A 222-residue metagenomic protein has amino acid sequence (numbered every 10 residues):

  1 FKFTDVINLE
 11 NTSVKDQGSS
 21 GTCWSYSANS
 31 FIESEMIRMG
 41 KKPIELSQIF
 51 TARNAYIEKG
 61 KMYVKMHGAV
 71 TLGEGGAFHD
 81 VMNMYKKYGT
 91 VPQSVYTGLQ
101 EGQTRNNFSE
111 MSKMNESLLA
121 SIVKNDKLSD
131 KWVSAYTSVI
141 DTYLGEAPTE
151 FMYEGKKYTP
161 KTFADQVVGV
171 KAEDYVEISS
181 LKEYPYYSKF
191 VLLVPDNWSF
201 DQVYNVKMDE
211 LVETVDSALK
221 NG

Functional and structural regions predicted by a protein language model:
F1-G222: Flexible propeptides and autoinhibitory/regulatory segments associated with cysteine proteases
